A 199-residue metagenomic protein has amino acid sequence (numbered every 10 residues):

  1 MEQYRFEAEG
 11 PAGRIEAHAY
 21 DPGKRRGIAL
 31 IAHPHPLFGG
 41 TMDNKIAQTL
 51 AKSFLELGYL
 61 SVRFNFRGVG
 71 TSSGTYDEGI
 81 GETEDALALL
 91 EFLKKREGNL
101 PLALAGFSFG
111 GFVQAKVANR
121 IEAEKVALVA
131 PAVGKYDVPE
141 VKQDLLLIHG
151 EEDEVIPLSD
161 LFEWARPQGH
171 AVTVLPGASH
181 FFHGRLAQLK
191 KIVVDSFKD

Functional and structural regions predicted by a protein language model:
M1-K24: N-terminal cap/lid segment of alpha/beta-hydrolase-fold proteins
R14, G23-N65: Short, surface-exposed "cap/lid" segments of acyl-processing enzymes
G74, A178-K190: Catalytic histidine-centered segment of alpha/beta-hydrolase-like enzymes
Y76-R96: Alpha/beta-hydrolase active-site loop
A105-Q114: Gly/Ala-rich beta-loop-alpha elbow adjacent to hydrolase catalytic centers
V141, L146-H149, D153: Short beta-strand/loop motif that positions the catalytic acidic residue of the alpha/beta-hydrolase fold
E151-I156, H180-F181: Acidic catalytic loop of the alpha/beta-hydrolase fold
P157-A165, A187: Short alpha-helix in the alpha/beta-hydrolase fold that links the catalytic acid
